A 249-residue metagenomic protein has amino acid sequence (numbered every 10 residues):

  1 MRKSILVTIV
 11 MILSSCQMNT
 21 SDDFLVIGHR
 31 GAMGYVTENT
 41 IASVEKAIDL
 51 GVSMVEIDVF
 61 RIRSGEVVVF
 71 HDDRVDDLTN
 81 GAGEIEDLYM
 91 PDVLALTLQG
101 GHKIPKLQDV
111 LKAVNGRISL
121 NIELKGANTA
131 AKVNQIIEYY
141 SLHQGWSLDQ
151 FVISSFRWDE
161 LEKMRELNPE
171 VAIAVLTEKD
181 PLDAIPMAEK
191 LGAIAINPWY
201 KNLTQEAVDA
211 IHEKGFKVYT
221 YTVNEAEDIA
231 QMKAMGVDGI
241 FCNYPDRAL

Functional and structural regions predicted by a protein language model:
S4-L13: Sec-dependent N-terminal signal peptides
S14-L249: Phosphate-group recognition and catalysis centered on beta-loop-alpha active-site segments
